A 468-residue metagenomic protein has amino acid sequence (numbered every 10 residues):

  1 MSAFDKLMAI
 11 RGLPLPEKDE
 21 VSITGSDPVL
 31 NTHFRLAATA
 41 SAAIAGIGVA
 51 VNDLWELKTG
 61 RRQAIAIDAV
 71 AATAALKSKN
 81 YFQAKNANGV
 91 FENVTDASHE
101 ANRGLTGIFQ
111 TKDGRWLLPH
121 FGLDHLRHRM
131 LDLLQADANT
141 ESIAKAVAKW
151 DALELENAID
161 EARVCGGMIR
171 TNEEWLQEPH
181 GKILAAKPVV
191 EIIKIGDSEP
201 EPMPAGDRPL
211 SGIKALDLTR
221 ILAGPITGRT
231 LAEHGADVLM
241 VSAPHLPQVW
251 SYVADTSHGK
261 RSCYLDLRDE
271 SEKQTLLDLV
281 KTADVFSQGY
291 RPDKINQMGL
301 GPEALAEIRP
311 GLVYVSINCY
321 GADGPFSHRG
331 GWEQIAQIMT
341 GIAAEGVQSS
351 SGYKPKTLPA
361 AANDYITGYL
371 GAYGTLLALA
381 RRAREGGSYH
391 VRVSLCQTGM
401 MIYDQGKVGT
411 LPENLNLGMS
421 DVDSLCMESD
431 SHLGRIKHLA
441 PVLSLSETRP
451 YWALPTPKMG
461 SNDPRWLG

Functional and structural regions predicted by a protein language model:
M1-H245, K281, L305-G321, G346-S350 (+3 more regions): Acyl-CoA thioester-binding alpha/beta core of soluble enzymes
A185-A186, T256-G259, G330-A336: Short, hinge-like loop/turn segments at secondary-structure boundaries
L216, R261-E307: A structured beta-alpha segment of the ubiquitous adenosine-cofactor-binding alpha/beta core
P225-I226, A236, S251, L267-E270 (+9 more regions): Domain-scale recognition of functional cores that engage charged ligands
R229, C263, Q274, Q334-I338 (+5 more regions): Feature representing long, continuous alpha-helical segments
T230-R268, L279-T282: PLP-dependent aminotransferase-like
H258-G259, I335-I338, L411-L417: Acidic, Ser/Thr-rich peripheral helices and adjacent loops at domain boundaries
Q297-A344: Rossmann-fold NAD(P)-binding glycine/threonine-rich loop
